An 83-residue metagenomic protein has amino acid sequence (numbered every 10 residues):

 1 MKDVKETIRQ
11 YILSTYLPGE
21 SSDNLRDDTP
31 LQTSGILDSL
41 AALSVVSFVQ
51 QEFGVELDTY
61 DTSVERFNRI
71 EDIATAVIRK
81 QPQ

Functional and structural regions predicted by a protein language model:
M1-S22, T75-Q83: Thiotemplate assembly-line natural product biosynthesis machinery
Y16-I36, F53-R66, Q81-Q83: Phosphopantetheine carrier-protein modules
S39: Catalytic nucleophile serine of serine hydrolases, specifically the conserved "nucleophile elbow" pentapeptide
L43: Conserved catalytic core of two-component sensor histidine kinases
N68-T75: Short, cationic-aromatic polyanion-contact patches
